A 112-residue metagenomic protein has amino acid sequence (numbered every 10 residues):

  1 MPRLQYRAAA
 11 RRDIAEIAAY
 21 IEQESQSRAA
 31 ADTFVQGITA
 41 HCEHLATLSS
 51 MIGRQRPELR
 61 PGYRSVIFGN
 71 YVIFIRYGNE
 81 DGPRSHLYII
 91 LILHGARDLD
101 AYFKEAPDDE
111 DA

Functional and structural regions predicted by a protein language model:
M1-Q36: Arg/Lys-rich, positively charged N-terminal/basic patches that mediate binding to nucleic acids
A9, Y20, L48, I90-G95: Generic beta-structure capping elements
I17, I21, C42-L45, S49: Hydrophobic recognition helices of helix-based DNA-binding modules
A40, S50-G82: Basic/aromatic recognition patch in beta-strand/loop cores that engages polyanionic ligands
Y71, R76-A112: Enriched for short, Lys/Arg-rich terminal
